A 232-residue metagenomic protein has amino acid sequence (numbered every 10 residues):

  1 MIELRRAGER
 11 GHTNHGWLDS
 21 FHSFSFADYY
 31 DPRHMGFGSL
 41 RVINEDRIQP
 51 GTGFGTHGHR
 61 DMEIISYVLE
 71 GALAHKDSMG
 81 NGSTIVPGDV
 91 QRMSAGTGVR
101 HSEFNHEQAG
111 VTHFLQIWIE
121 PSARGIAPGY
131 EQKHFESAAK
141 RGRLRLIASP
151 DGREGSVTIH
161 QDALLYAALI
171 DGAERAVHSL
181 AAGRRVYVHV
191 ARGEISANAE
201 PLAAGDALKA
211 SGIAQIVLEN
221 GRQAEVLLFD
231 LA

Functional and structural regions predicted by a protein language model:
M1-A232: Jelly-roll (double-stranded beta-helix
